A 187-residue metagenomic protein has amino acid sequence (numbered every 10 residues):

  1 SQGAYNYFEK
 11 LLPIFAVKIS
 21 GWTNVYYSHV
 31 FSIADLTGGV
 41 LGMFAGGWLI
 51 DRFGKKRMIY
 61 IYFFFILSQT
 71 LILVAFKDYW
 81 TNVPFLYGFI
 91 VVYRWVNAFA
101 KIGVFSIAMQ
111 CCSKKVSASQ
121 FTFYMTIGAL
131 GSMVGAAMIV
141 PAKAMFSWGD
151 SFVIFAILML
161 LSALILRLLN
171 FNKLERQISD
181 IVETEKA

Functional and structural regions predicted by a protein language model:
K10-S28: Short amphipathic helix-loop junctions that connect adjacent transmembrane helices in Major Facilitator Superfamily/SLC
N24-Y26, K114-Y124: Loop-to-transmembrane helix entry/capping segments in MFS-fold secondary transporters and related SLC/MFSD carriers
L41-K55, K143-A144: Helix-to-loop junctions at the C-terminal end of transmembrane segments in multipass secondary transporters
D51-F65: Cytoplasmic membrane-interface "Motif A"-like loop-to-helix N-cap segments of 12-TM Major Facilitator Superfamily
F64-T81: C-terminal ends and interior cores of transmembrane alpha-helices in multi-pass membrane transporters/permeases
A98-S113: Intracellular juxtamembrane helix-capping segments at the cytosolic ends of symmetry-related transmembrane helices
P141-M159: A membrane-interface helix-boundary motif in multi-pass transporters
V153-T184: Multi-pass alpha-helical transporter architecture, strongest for 12-TM Major Facilitator/SLC carriers used
